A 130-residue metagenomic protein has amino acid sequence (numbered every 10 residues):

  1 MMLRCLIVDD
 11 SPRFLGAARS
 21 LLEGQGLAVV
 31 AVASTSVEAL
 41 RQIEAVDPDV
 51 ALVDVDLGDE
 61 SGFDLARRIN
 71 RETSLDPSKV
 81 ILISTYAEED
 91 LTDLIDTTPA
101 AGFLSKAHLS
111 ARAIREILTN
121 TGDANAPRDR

Functional and structural regions predicted by a protein language model:
P12-A31: Two-component/phosphorelay signaling modules centered on CheY-like receiver
V32-V50: Acidic, metal-coordinating helix/loop segments flanking the phosphotransfer/catalytic sites of two-component signaling
T35, S61-D64: Acidic catalytic/metal-coordinating carboxylates
D54: Active-site residues of response regulator receiver
G58: The feature encodes the CheY-like receiver
G62, L94-G102: As written
F63-D76: Short amphipathic alpha-helix used as the core "switch/output" element in two-component signaling
